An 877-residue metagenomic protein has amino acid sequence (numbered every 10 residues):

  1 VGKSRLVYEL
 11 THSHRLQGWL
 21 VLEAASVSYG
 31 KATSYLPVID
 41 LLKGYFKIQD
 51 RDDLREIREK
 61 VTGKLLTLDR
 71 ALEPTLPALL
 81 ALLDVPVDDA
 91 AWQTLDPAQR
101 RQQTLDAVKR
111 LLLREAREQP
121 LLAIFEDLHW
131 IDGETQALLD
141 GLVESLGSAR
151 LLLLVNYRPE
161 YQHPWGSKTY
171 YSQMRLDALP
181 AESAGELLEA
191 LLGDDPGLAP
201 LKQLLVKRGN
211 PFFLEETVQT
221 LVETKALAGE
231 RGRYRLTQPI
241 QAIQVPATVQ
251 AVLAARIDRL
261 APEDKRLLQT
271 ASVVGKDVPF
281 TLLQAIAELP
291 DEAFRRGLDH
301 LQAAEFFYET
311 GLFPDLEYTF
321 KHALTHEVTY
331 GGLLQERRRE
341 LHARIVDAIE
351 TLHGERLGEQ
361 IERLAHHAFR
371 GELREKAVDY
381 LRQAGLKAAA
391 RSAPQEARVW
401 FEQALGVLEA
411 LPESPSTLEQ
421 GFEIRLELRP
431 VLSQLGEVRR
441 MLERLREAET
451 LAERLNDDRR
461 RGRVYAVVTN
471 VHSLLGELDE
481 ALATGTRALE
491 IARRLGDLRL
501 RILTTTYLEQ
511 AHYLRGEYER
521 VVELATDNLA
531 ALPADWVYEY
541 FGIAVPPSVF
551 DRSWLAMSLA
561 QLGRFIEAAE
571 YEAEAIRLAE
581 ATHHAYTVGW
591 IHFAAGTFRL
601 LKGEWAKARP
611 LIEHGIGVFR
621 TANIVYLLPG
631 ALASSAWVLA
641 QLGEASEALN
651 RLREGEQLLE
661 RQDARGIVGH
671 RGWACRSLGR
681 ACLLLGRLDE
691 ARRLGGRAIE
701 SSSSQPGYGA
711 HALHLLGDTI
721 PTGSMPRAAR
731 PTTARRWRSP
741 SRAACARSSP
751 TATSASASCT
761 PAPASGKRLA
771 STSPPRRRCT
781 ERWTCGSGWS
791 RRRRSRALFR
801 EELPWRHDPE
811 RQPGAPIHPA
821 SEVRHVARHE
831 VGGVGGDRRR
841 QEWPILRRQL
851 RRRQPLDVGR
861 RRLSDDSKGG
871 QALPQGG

Functional and structural regions predicted by a protein language model:
V1, L6-H12, V38-L41, L142 (+4 more regions): Short secondary-structure boundary elements
E9, R15, S34-L122, R150 (+5 more regions): Conserved Walker-type P-loop NTP-binding/catalytic site
L16-P37: AAA+/P-loop NTPase substrate/partner-engagement loops
A25-V27, V155-E160, T217-Q219: A short beta-strand-to-loop transition that corresponds to the Sensor-1 phosphate-sensing loop of AAA+ P-loop ATPases
L113-L153: Conserved Walker B catalytic segment
D291, Y308-E309, V328-A531, V537-Y540 (+15 more regions): Inter-helical turn/loop elements of alpha-helical hairpins
V826-E830: Surface loop/turn motifs at the tips and blade-to-blade linkers of beta-strand repeat domains
E842-W843: Short coil/turn segments that connect the beta-strands within blades of beta-propeller domains
